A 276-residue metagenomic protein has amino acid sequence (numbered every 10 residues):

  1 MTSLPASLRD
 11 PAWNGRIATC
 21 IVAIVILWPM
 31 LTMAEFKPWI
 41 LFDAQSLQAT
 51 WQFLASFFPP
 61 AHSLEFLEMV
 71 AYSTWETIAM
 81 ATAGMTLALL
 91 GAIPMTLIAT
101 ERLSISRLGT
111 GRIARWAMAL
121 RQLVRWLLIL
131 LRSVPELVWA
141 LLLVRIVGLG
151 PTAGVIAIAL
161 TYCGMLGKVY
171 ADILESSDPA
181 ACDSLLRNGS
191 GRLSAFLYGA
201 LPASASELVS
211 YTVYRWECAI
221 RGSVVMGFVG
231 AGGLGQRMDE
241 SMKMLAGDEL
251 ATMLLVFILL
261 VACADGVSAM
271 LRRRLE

Functional and structural regions predicted by a protein language model:
M1-T86, L90-P94, I98-A119: N-terminal, non-cleaved signal-anchor transmembrane helix
S63, A117-A157: Generic hydrophobic transmembrane alpha-helix motif, especially the helices
A71-A79, R121-L131, V213, E217 (+1 more regions): Alpha-helical membrane-interface segments at transmembrane helix boundaries
A81, M85-I93, L97, L137 (+9 more regions): Hydrophobic positions within alpha-helical transmembrane segments of bacterial inner-membrane proteins
I93, L97-E101, V169-S176, A180 (+2 more regions): Membrane-spanning helices that line or support transport/gating and their immediate boundary helices in channels
L142-R145, L149-A200, S206-R215, G266: Membrane-cytosol interface at the C-terminal ends of specific transmembrane alpha-helices in multi-pass membrane
R145, R221-F257, E276: Glycine-rich helix-loop "coupling/hinge" segments at transmembrane-helix boundaries in multipass transporters
S210, A251-E276: C-terminal transmembrane helix and the adjacent membrane-cytosol boundary/short C-terminal tail of inner/organellar
